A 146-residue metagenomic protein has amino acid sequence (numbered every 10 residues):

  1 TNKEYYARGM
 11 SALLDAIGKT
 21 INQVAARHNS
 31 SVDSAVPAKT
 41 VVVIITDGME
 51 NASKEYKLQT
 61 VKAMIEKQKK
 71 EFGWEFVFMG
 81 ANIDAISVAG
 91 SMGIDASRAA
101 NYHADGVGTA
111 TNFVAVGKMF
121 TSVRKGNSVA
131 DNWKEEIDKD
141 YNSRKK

Functional and structural regions predicted by a protein language model:
T1-K146: Acidic, low-complexity intrinsically disordered regions
